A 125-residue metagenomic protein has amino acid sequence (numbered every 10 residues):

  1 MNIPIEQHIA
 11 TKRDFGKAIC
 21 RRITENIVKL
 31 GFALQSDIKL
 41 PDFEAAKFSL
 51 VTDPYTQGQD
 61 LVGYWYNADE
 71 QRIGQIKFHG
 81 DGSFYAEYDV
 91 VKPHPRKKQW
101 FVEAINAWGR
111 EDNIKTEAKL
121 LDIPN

Functional and structural regions predicted by a protein language model:
M1-P4, L120-N125: Short intrinsically disordered terminal tails
M1-V62: Negatively charged, low-complexity tracts enriched in Asp/Glu with abundant Ser/Thr
A33, D37, P41, K77-H79 (+2 more regions): General "foldedness" signal
D42, Y55, H94-R96, N125: Generic low-complexity segments that are intrinsically disordered, proline-rich and/or Lys/Arg-biased
D60-E111: Intrinsically disordered, low-complexity regulatory segments enriched in Ser/Thr/Pro and charged residues
E111-N113, D122: C-terminal accessory domains/tails appended to large, multi-domain proteins
